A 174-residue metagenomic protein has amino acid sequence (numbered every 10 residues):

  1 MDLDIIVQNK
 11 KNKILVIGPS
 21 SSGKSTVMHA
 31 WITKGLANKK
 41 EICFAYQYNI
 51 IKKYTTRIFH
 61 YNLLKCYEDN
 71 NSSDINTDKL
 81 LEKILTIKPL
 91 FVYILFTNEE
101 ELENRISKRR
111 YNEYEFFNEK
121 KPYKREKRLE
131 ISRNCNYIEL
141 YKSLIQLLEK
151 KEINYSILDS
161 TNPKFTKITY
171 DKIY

Functional and structural regions predicted by a protein language model:
M1-K13: Extreme N-terminal, non-catalytic leader segments that precede Walker-type/kinase nucleotide-binding cores
D2-I5, C135-Y174: NTP-dependent small-molecule kinase module
V16: Hydrophobic anchor at the beta1->P-loop junction of P-loop NTPases
S20: The conserved Walker
S25: Walker A/P-loop
M28-S73: Conserved substrate/cofactor phosphate-moiety recognition/catalytic segment in nucleotide-dependent phosphotransferases
D74-I84: Short secondary-structure capping micro-motifs at structural edges
L85-L144: A glycine- and Lys/Arg-enriched "phosphate-lid" helix/loop adjacent to the NTP-binding pocket of small-molecule kinases
